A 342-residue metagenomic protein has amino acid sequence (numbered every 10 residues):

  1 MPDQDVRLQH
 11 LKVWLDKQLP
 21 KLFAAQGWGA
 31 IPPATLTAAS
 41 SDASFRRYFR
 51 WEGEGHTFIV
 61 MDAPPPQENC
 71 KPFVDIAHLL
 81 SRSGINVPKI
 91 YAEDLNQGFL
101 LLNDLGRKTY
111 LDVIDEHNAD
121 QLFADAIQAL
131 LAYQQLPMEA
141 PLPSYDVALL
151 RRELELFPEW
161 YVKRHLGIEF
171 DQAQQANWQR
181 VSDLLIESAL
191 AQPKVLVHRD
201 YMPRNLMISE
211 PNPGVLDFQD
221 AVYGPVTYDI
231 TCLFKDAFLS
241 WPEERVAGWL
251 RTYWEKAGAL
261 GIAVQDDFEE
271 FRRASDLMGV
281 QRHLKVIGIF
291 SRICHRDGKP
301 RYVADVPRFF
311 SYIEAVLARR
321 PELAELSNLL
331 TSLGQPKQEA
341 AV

Functional and structural regions predicted by a protein language model:
M1-F99, V195, S209-G214, L330-V342: Conserved NTP-binding catalytic cores of kinases and kinase-like/nucleotidyltransferase enzymes across multiple kinase
H10-L11, L15-G27, M138-P143, A148-L149 (+3 more regions): An alpha-helical support segment within catalytic cores of ATP-dependent transferases
L19-L22, G84, L130-M138, Y161-H165 (+6 more regions): A general structural signal marking secondary-structure boundaries and capping sites
A38, F45-E52, V60, Y133 (+2 more regions): Active-site acidic catalytic loop and adjacent metal/ATP-binding pocket of ATP-dependent phosphoryl transfer enzymes
S40, S44-L156, V162-L166, Q174 (+1 more regions): ATP-binding pocket architecture of kinase catalytic cores
L122, H198, V222-Y223, R272-V280: Secondary-structure capping and boundary motifs in well-ordered enzyme cores
P158-H165, V226-A263, L277-D297, F309-V316: Active-site activation/catalytic loop segments of kinase-like enzymes and analogous catalytic loops in related
K285-V342: ATP/Mg2+ or Mg2+-diphosphate-binding catalytic cores that bind nucleotide phosphates or diphosphates via glycine-rich
